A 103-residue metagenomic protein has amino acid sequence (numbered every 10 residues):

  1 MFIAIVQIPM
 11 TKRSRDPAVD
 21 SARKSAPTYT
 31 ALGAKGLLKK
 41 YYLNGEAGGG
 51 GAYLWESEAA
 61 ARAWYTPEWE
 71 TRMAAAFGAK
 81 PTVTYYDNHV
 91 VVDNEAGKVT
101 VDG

Functional and structural regions predicted by a protein language model:
M1-G49, E56-P67, F77-G103: Short S/T/G/P-rich N-terminal loop/turn motif that feeds into the first structured element of a domain
